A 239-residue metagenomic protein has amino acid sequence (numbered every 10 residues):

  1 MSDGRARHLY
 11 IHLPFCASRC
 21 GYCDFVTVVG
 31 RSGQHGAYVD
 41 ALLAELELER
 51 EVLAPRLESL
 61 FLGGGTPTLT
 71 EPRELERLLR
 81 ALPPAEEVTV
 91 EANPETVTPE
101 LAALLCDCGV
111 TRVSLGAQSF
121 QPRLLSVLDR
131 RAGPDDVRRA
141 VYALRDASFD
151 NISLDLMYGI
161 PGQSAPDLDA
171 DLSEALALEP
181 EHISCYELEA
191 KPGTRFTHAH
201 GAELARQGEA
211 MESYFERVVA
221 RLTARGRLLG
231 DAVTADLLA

Functional and structural regions predicted by a protein language model:
M1-H8, T27-E51, R56-A224, D231: C-terminal scaffold of the Radical SAM
H12-T27: Local cysteine-cluster metal-coordination motifs and their immediate loop/turn environment, predominantly Fe-S cluster
C23, V127-L128, D236: Residue-level signal for well-ordered alpha-helical positions
R225-A239: Short, amphipathic alpha-helical interaction segments positioned at domain boundaries
